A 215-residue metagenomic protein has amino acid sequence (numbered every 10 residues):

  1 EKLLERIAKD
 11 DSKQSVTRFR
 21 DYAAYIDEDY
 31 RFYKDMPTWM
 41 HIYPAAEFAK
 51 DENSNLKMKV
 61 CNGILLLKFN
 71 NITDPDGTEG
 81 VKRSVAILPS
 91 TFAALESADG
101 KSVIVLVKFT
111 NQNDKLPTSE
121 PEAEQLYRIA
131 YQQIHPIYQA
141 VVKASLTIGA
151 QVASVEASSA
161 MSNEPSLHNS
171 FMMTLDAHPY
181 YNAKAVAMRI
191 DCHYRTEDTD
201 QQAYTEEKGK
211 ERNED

Functional and structural regions predicted by a protein language model:
E1-K101, T110-A130, E156: Signature for HUH/AEP ssDNA processing cores
N55-P75, T110-D215: DNA replication initiation modules
E96-S102, P165-S170: Short Gly/Ser/Thr- and Asp/Glu-enriched loop/turn motifs at secondary-structure junctions
